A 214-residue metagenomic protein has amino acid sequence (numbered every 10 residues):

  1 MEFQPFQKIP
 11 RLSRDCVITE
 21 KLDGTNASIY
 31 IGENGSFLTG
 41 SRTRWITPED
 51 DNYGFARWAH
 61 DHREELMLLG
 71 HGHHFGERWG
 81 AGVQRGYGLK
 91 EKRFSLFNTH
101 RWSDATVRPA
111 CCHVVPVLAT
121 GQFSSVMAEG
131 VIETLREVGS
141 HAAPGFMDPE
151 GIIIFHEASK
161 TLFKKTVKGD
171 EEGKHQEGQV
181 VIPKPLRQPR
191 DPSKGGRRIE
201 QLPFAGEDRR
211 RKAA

Functional and structural regions predicted by a protein language model:
M1-A214: Core nucleotide-handling region used for phosphoryl-transfer chemistry
